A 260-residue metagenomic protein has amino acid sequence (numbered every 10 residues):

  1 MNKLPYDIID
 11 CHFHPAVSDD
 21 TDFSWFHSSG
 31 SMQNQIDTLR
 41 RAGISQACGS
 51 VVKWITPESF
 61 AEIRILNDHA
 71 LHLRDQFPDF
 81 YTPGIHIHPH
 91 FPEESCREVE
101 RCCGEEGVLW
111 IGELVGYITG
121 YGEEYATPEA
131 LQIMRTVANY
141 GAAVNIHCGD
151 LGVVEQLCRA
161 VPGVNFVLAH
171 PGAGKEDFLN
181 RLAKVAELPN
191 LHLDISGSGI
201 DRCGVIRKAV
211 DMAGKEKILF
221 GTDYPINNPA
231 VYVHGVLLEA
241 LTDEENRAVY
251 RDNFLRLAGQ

Functional and structural regions predicted by a protein language model:
M1-P15, D20-Q46, K215-K217, N227-Q260: Mid-to-C-terminal alpha-helical segments outside catalytic/metal-binding sites
H12, L39, A70, C102 (+6 more regions): Conserved, mostly hydrophobic/aromatic
H14-A16, V52-W54, H86-H90, E113-Y117 (+4 more regions): Active-site beta-loop-alpha junctions enriched in small/polar residues
V17-D22, W54-E58, Y117-G122, V231: A short acidic, helix-capping loop that chelates divalent metal ions and anchors anionic groups
G30-T38, I65-L71, S95-V99, G152-V154 (+2 more regions): Alpha-helical scaffolding within the catalytic cores of extracellular/periplasmic polymer-degrading hydrolases
Q33-E58, F80-I87, L109-G116: Divalent metal-dependent hydrolysis catalytic cores, especially in the metallo-beta-lactamase
A61-A143, I200: Active-site gating/metal-coordination segments in enzymes
L109, G122-L219: Catalytic pocket-lining loop regions of alpha/beta-barrel enzymes, especially the amidohydrolase/enolase/GH5 lineages
